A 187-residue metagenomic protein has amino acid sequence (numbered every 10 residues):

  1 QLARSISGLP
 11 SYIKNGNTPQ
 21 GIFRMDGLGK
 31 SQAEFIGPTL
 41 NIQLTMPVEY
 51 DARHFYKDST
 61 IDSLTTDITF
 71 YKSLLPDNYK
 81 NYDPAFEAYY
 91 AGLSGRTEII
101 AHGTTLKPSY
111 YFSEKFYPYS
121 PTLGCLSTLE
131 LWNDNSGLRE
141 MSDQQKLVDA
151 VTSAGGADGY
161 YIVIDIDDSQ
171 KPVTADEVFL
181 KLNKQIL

Functional and structural regions predicted by a protein language model:
Q1-S120, D134-L187: Cell wall/extracellular polymer interaction/catalysis modules
C125: Short cysteine clusters
T128-W132: A hydrophobic, small-residue-rich beta->alpha segment in the mid-to-C-terminal subdomain of diverse proteins
